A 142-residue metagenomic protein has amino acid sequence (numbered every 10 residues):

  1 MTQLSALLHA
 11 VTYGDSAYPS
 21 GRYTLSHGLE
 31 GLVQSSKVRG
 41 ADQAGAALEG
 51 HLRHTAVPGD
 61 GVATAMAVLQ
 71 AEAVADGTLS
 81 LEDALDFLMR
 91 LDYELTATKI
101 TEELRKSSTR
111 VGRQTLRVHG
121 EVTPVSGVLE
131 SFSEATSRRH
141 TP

Functional and structural regions predicted by a protein language model:
M1-T2, R113: Charged, low-complexity, intrinsically disordered terminal regions
T2-V11, G45-A46, D92-A97, G127-S131: Glycine/charged-rich beta-loop-alpha catalytic/anionic-binding loops adjacent to active sites
Q3, A17-S20, R53-A56, L104-S107 (+1 more regions): Secondary-structure capping and boundary motifs in well-ordered enzyme cores
S5, A10-S80: Glycine/small-residue-rich interface belts in oligomeric ring/scaffold proteins and their assembly partners
G61, M66, A73-P142: Internal, conserved structured core segments that host functional sites
